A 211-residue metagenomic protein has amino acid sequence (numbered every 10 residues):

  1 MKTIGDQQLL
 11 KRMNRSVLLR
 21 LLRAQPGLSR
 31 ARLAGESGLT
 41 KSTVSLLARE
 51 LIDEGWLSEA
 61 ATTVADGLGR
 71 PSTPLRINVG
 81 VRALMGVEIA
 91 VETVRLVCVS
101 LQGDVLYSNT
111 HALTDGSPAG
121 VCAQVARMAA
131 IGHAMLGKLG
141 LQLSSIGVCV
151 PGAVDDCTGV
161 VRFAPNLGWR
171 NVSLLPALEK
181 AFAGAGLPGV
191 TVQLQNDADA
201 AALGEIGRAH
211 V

Functional and structural regions predicted by a protein language model:
M1-E36: Extreme N-terminal segment that seeds HTH/winged-HTH DNA-binding domains in transcriptional regulators
P26, G55, G152: Glycine-centered, phosphate/nucleic-acid-interacting loop/turn motifs that mediate DNA/RNA or nucleotide
S29, S58-E59, V64, D155: Short beta-strand(s) of the beta-wing in winged-helix/HTH DNA-binding folds
G35, I52-D53: Alpha-helical residues within the helix-turn-helix
T40-S42, L47: Short coil turns linking two alpha-helices in DNA-binding domains
E59-L84, P188, L194-H210: Conserved phosphate-binding catalytic cores of ATP/NTP-utilizing and phosphoryl-transfer enzymes
P71-S108: Gly/Thr-rich phosphate-binding beta-strand-loop-beta motif of the actin/hexokinase/Hsp70
V105-R208: Glycine-rich phosphate-binding loop and adjoining helix at the ATP-binding site of ATP-dependent phosphoryl-transfer
